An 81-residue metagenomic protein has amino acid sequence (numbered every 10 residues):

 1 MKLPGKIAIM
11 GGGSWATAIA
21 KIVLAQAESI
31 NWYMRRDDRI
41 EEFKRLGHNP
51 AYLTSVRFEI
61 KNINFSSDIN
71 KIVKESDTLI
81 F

Functional and structural regions predicted by a protein language model:
M1-V56, I63-S67, V73: NAD(P)+-binding Rossmann beta1-loop-alpha1 motif at the extreme N-terminus of oxidoreductases
L79-I80: N-terminal Rossmann-like NAD(P) cofactor-binding module of classical short-chain dehydrogenase/reductase
